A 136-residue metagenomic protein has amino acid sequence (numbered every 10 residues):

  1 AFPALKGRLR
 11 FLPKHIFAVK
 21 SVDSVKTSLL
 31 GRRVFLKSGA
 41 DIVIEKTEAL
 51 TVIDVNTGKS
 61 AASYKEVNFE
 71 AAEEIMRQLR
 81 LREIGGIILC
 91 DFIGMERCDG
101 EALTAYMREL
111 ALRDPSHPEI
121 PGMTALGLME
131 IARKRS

Functional and structural regions predicted by a protein language model:
A1-A49: Extended, charged alpha/beta regions that create polyanion-binding interfaces
S38-S136: Conserved glycine-centered short motifs in functionally critical loops
